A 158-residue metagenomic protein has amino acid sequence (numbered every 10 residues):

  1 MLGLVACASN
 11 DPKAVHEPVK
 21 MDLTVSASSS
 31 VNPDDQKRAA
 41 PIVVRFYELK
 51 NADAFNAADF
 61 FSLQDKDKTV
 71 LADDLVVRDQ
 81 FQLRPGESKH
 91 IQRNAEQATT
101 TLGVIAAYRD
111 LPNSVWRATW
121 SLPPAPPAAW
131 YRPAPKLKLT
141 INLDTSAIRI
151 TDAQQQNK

Functional and structural regions predicted by a protein language model:
G3-A6: C-terminal motif of bacterial Sec signal peptides marking the signal peptidase cleavage site
A8-D11: Bacterial signal peptide processing site
L23-D35: Short amphipathic, basic-aromatic surface patches that mediate peripheral association with negatively charged
Q36-R45: Short coil-to-beta strand junction motifs in C2/discoidin
R45-K50, L75: Short amphipathic beta-strand segments in non-cytosolic proteins
A58-A95, D110: Tryptophan-paired
T99-D110: A short, solvent-exposed beta-strand micro-motif common in secreted/extracellular proteins
R117-K158: Glycine-rich, aromatic-bearing surface loops/beta-hairpins
